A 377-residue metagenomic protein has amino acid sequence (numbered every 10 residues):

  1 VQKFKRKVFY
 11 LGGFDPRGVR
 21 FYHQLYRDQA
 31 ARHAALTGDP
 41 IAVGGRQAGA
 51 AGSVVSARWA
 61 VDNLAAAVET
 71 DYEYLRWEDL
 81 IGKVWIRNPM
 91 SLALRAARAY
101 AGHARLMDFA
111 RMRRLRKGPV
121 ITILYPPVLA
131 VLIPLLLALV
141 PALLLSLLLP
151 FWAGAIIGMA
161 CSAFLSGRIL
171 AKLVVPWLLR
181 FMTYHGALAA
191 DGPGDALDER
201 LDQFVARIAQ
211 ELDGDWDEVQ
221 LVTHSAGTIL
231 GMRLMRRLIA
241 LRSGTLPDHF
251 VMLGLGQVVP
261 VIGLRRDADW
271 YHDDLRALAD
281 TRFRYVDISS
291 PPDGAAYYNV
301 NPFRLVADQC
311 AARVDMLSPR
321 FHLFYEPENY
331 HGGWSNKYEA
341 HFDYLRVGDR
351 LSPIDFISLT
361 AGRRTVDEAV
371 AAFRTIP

Functional and structural regions predicted by a protein language model:
V1-G102, I288-P291: Membrane-protein extramembrane domains
K7-V8, G12-A30, L188-A295: Serine-dependent carboxylesterase/thioesterase catalytic core of lipase-like alpha/beta-hydrolase/SGNH enzymes
P16, V68-P127, S146-W216, D274 (+1 more regions): Active-site catalytic motif of lipid deacylating hydrolases and related acyltransferases
R32-T37, A97-G102, T245-P247, R276-D280 (+1 more regions): Glycine-rich loops and low-complexity Gly/Arg-rich segments that provide flexible linkers or classic glycine-based
V55-D62, R233, R313-R320: Bulky hydrophobic/aromatic packing residues
D79-L80, M90, V251, Q257-P377: Lipolytic serine-hydrolase domain surface
L132-A153: Juxtamembrane "helix exit" motif at the C-terminal ends of alpha-helical transmembrane segments in multi-pass membrane
